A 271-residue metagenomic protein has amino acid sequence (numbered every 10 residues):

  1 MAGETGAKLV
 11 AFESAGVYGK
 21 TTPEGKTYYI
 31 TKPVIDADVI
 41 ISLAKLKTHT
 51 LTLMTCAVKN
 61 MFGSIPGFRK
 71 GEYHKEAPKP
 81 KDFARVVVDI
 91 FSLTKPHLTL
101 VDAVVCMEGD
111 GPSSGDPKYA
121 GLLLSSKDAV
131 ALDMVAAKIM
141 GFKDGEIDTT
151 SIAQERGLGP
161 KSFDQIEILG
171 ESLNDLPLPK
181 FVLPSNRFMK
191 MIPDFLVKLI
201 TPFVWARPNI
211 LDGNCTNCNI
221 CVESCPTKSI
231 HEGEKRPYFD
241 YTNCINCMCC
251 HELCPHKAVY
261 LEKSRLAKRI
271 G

Functional and structural regions predicted by a protein language model:
M1-D212, T216, V222-T227, H231-R236 (+3 more regions): N-terminal and secondary-structure boundary signal
I245-N246: Extended, alpha-helix-rich binding/interface surfaces that flank or overlap catalytic cores and mediate recognition
